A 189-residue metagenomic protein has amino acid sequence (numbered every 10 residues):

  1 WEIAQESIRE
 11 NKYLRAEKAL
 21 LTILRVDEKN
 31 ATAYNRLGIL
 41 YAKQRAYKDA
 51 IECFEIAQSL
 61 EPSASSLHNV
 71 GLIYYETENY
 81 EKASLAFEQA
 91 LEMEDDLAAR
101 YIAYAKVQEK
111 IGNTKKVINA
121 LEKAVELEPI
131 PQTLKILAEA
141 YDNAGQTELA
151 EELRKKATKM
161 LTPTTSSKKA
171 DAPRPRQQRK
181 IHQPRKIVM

Functional and structural regions predicted by a protein language model:
W1-T32, R36-I39, K43: Alpha-helical segment of the N-proximal tetratricopeptide repeat
R9-E10, K43-Q44, E76-T77, K110 (+1 more regions): Register position in tetratricopeptide repeats
E28, E61-P62, D95, E128-P129 (+1 more regions): Short coil turns that delineate tetratricopeptide repeat
A33, S66-L67, R100, T133-L134 (+1 more regions): TPR alpha-solenoid repeat register
